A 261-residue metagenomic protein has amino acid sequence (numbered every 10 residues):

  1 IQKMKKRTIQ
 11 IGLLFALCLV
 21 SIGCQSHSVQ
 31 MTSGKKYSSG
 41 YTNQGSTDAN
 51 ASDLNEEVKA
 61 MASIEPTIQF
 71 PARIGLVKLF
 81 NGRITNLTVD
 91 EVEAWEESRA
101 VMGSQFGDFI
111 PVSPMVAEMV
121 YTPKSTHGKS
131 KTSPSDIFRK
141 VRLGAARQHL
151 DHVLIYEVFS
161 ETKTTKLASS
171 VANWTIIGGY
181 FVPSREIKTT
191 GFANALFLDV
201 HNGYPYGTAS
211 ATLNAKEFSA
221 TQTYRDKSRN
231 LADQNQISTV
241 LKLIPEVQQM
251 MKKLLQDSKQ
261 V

Functional and structural regions predicted by a protein language model:
K3-G12: Bacterial N-terminal signal peptides that target proteins for export
R7, E65-T67, G144-A146: A general structural signal for short secondary-structure junctions and capping/turn motifs
L13-C18: Hydrophobic helical h-region of N-terminal Sec-dependent signal peptides in bacterial secretory/periplasmic proteins
V20-G23: C-terminal motif of bacterial Sec signal peptides marking the signal peptidase cleavage site
Q25, V29-I68, S160-K163, P183-V261: C-terminal/domain-edge helix-coil "capping" segments
D53-A62, P134-R142, A172-V182: N-terminal post-signal-peptidase region of extra-cytosolic proteins
F70-K163: N-terminal segment of the mature soluble domain
L167-V171: Short helix-loop boundary/capping segments
